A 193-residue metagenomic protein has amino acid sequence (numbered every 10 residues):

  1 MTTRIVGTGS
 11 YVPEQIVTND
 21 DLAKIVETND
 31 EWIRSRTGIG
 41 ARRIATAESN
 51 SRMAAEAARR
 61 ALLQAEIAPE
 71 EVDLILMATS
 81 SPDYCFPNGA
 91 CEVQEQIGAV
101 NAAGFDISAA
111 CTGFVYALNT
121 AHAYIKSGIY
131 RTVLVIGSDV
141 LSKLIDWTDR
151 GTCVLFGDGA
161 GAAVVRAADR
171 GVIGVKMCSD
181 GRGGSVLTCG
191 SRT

Functional and structural regions predicted by a protein language model:
M1-A47, D149-T193: Condensing-enzyme catalytic core mediating Claisen C-C bond formation in acyl metabolism
R4, D73-L76, L134, I173: Conserved beta-strand elements of the Class I
Y11, A78-D83, A109-F114, G137-S142 (+1 more regions): Acidic, glycine-rich active-site loops and adjacent beta-strand->loop/helix elements that engage anionic groups
W32-R36, G40-R52, S80-V133: Conserved catalytic cysteine-centered active-site region of acyl-thioester-dependent Claisen-condensing enzymes
A57-D73: Phosphate/pyrophosphate-binding loops at sites that engage ATP/ADP/AMP, CoA/4′-phosphopantetheine, polyphosphate
K126-A160: Flexible, glycine-rich active-site loops centered on histidine and acidic residues that chelate a metal or position
